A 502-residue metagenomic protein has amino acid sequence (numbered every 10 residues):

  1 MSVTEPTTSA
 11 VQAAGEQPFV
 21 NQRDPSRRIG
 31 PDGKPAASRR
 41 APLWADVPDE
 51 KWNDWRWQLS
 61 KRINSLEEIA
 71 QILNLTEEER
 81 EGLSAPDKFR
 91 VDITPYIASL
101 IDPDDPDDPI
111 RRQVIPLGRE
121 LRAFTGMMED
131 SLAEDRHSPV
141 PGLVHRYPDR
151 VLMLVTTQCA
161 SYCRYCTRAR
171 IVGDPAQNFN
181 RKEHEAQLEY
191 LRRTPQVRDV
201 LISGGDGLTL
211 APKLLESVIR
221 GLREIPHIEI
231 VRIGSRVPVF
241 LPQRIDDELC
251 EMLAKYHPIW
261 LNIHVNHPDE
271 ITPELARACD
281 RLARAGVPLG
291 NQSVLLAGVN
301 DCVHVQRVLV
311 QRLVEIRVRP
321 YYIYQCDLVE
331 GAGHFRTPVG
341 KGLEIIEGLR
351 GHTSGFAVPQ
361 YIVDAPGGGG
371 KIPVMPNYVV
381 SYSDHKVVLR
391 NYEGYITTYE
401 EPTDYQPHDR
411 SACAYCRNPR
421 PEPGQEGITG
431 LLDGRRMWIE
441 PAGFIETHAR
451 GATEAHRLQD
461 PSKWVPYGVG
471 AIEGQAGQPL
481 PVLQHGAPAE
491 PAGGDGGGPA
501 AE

Functional and structural regions predicted by a protein language model:
S2-E5, N418-E502: C-terminal non-catalytic accessory extensions
S2-H145, L480, G498-E502: Flexible, acidic/Gly-rich N-terminal and inter-domain linker regions that tether and position cofactor-handling modules
T7, D280-R284, M375: Long, compositionally biased intrinsically disordered regions
R90-I93, R136-R168: N-terminal pre-triad scaffold of radical SAM enzymes
I97, C163, Y321: Conserved, mostly hydrophobic/aromatic
C166-N178: Iron-sulfur (Fe-S) cluster-binding segments and ferredoxin-like electron-carrier domains, especially [2Fe-2S]
E185-D199, G205-T353: Conserved AdoMet/S-adenosylmethionine-binding subsite of the radical SAM
I346-R457: C-terminal accessory regions of radical SAM enzymes
